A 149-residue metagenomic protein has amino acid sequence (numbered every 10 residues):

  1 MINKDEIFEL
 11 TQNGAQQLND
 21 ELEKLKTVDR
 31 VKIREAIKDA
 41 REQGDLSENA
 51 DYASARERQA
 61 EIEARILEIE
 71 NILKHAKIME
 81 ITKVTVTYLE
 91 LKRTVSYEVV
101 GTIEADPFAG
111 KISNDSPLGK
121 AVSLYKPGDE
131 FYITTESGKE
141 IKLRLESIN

Functional and structural regions predicted by a protein language model:
M1-L67: N-terminal cationic and glycine-rich segments that engage phosphates or anionic surfaces
N3-D5, R41, S47, L73-K74 (+3 more regions): Residue-level signal for pocket-adjacent positions within structured domains
N19, R56, I72, V86-T87 (+1 more regions): Generic alpha-helical hydrophobic packing signal
E23-K26, K38-R41, E70, K74 (+5 more regions): Signal for well-folded cores of large energy- and translation-related assemblies
E63-K77: Amphipathic alpha-helical coiled-coil segments
M79-N149: Non-DNA-binding regulatory cores of transcription-related proteins, predominantly C-terminal effector-binding
